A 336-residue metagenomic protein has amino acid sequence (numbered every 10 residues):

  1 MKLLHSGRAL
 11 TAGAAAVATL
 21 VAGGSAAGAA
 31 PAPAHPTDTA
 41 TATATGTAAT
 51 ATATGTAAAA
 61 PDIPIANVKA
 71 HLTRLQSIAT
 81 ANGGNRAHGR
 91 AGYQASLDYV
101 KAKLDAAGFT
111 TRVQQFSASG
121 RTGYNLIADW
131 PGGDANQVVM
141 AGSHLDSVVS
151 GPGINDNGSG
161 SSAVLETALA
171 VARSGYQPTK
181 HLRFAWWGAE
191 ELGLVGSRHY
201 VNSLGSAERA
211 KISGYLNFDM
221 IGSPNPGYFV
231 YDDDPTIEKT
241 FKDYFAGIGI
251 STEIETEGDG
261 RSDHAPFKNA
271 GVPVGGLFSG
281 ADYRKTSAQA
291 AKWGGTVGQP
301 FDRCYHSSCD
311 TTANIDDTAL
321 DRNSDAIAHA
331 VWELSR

Functional and structural regions predicted by a protein language model:
M1-A32, T43-T47: Secretory targeting and sorting signals
A34-A40, A51-A91, W130-P131, I212: N-terminal hydrophobic or amphipathic helices/low-complexity stretches enriched in small/hydrophobic/Pro/Gly
A57-I63, A81-G92, T110, Q115-F116 (+6 more regions): Second-shell loop/turn segments in exported
I63, W187-K285: Metal-dependent peptidase/peptidase-like ectodomains
N67-A70, R74, A91-T111, S159-E166 (+7 more regions): Extracytoplasmic/secreted proteins, especially bacterial periplasmic and envelope-associated proteins
T73, S77-P131: A non-catalytic alpha/beta surface segment that caps or lines the substrate-entry region of metallo-dependent hydrolase
A128, A141-L194, I327: Alpha-helical metal-binding/catalytic segments enriched in His/Glu/Asp
T286-R336: His/Asp/Glu-rich mid-to-C-terminal helical/loop segments that flank catalytic regions of hydrolases
